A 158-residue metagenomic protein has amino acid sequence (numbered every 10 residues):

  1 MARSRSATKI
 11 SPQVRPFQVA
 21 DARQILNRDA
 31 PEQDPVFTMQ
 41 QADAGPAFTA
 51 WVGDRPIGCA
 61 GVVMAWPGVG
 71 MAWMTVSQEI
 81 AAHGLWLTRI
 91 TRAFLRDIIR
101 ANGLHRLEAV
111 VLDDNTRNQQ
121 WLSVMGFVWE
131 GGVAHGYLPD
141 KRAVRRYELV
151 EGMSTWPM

Functional and structural regions predicted by a protein language model:
A2-L26: A short beta-loop-alpha structural element at the N-terminal edge of CoA-dependent acyl/N-acetyltransferase catalytic
A30-A47: Active-site rim helix/loop that mediates acceptor-substrate recognition in acyltransferases
G45-A60: Conserved beta-hairpin
M64-M74, L104-H105, A143: A conserved beta-turn-beta hairpin within the catalytic core of GNAT-like acetyltransferases that forms part
G68-L87: Conserved acetyl-CoA binding element of GNAT-fold acetyltransferases
H83-I99, Q120, V124: Conserved acetyl-CoA-binding loop-helix of GNAT-fold acetyltransferases
L104-S123, G136-Y137: Conserved beta-strand-loop-alpha-helix junction that forms the acyl-donor binding cleft
V110, V128-V144: Conserved catalytic-core motifs of GNAT/GCN5-like acyltransferases
